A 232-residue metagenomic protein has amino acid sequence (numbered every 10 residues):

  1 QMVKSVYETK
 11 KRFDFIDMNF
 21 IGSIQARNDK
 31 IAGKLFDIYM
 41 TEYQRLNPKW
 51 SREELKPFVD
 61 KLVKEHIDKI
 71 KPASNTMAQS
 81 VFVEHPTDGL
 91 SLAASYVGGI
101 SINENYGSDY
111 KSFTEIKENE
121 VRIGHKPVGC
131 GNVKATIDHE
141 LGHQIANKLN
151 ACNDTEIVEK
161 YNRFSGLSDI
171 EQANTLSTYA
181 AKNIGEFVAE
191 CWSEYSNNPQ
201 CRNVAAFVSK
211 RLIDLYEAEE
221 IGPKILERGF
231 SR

Functional and structural regions predicted by a protein language model:
Q1-S231: Active-site-flanking segments in enzyme catalytic domains
